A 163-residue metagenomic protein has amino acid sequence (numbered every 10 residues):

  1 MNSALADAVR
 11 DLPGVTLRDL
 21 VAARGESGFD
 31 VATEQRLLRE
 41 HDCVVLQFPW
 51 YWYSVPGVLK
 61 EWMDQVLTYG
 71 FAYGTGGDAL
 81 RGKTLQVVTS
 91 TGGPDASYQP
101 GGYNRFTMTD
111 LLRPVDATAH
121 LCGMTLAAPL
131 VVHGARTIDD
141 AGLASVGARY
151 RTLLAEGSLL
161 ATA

Functional and structural regions predicted by a protein language model:
M1-A4, F29, G57-E61, A141: Generic recognition of short, well-ordered alpha-helical segments
M1-D11, T107-C122: Short, solvent-exposed amphipathic alpha-helices that sit in or adjacent to ligand/effector-binding or catalytic
M1-L20, Y150-T152: N-terminal beta1-alpha1 ligand-phosphate binding loop
V15-L37: N-terminal beta-loop-helix "entrance" segment that forms/cooperates in small-molecule cofactor or anionic ligand
T16-R18, V45, Q86-V88, A127-L130: Hydrophobic/aromatic beta-strand patches that form the interior of the parallel beta-sheet core in alpha/beta enzyme
R24, D95-Q99, A135-I138: A short acidic, helix-capping loop that chelates divalent metal ions and anchors anionic groups
A32-D116: Helix-loop-strand module that forms the ligand-binding subsite of alpha/beta enzymes
L112-A163: Glycine-rich phosphate/pyrophosphate-binding loop and the adjoining helix
